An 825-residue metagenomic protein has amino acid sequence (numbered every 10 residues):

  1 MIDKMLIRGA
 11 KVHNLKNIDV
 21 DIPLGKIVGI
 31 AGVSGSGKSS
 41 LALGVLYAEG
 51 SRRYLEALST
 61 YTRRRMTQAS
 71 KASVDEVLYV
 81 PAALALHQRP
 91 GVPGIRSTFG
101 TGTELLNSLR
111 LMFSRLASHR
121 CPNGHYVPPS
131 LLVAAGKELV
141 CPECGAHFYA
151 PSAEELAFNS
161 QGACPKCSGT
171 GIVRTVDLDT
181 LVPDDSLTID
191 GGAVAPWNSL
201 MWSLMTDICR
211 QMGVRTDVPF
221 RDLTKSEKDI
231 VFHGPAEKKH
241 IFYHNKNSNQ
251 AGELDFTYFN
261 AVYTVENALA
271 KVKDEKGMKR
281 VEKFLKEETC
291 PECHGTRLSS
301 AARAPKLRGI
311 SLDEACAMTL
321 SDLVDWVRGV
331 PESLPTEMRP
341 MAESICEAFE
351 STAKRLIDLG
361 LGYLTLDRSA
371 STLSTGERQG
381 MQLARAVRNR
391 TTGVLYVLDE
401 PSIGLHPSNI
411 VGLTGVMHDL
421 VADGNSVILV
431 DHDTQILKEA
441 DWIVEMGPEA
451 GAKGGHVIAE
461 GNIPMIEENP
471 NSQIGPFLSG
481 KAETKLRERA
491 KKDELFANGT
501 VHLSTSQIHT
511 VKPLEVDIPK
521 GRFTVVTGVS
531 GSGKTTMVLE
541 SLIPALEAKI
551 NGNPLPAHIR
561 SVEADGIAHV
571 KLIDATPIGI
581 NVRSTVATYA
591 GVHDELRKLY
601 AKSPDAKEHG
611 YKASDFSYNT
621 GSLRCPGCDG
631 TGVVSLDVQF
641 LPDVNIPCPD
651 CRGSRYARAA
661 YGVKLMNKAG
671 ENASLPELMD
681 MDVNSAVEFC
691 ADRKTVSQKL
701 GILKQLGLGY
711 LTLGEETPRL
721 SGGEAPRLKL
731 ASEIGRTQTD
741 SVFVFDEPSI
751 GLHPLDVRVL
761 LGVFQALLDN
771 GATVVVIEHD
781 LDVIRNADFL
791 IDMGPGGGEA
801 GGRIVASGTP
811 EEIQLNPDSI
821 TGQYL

Functional and structural regions predicted by a protein language model:
M1-L825: Conserved phosphate-binding elements of NTP-dependent enzyme cores
